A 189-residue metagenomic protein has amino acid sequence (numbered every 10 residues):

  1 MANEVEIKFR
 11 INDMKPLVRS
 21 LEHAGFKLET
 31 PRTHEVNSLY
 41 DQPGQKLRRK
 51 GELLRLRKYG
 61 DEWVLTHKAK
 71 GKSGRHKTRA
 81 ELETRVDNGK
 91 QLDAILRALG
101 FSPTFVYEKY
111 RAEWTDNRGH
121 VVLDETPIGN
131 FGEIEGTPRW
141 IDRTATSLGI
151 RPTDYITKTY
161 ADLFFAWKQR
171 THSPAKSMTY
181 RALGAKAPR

Functional and structural regions predicted by a protein language model:
M1-H120, R151-R189: N-terminal strand-loop-strand beta-hairpin
R10, T137-R139: Short amphipathic alpha-helical "recognition" segments used for binding
P16-L17, W140-D142: Short acidic, Gly/Pro-enriched loop/turn segments at secondary-structure junctions
L123-I128: A contiguous pocket-lining binding segment that forms or flanks enzyme active sites
F131: Short, charged/polar micro-motifs that form catalytic or ligand-binding hotspots
R139, A145-T153: A hydrophobic, small-residue-rich beta->alpha segment in the mid-to-C-terminal subdomain of diverse proteins
